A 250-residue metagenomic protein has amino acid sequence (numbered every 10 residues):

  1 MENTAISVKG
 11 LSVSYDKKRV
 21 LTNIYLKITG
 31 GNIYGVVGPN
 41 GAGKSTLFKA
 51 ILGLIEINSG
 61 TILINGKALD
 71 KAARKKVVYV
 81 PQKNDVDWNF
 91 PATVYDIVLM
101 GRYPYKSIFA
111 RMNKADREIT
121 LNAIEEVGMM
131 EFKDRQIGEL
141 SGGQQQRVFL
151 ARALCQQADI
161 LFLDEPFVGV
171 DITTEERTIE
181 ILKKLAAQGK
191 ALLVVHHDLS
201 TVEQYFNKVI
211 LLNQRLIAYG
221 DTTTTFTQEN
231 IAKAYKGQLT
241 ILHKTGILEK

Functional and structural regions predicted by a protein language model:
G60-A73: Conserved ABC transporter NBD signature motif
L99, K114-F132: Conserved ABC ATPase "signature" region
Q136-L140, Q144: Conserved ABC ATPase signature
L161-E165: Catalytic Walker B motif of ABC-type/P-loop ATPase nucleotide-binding domains
H196-H197: H-loop/switch region of ABC-family ATPase nucleotide-binding domains
V209-T222: H-loop (His-switch) and adjacent beta-strand-loop-beta switch element of ABC-type ATPase nucleotide-binding domains
T224-E229, K233-K250: ABC ATPase nucleotide-binding domains
